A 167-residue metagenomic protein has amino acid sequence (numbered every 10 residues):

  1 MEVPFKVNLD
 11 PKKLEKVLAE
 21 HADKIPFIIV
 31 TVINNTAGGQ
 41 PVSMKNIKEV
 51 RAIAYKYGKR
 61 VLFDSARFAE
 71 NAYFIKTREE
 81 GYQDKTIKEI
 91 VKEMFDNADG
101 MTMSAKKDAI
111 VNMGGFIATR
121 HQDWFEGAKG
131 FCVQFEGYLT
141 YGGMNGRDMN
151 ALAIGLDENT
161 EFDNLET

Functional and structural regions predicted by a protein language model:
M1-T167: Conserved PLP-enzyme active-site core in the AAT-like
